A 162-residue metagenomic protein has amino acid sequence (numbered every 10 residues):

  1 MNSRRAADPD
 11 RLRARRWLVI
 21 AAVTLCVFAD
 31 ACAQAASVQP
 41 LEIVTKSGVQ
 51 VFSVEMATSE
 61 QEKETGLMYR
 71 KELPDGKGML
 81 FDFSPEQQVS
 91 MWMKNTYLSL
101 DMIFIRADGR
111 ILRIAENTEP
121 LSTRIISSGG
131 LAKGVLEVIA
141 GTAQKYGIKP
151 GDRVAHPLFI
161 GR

Functional and structural regions predicted by a protein language model:
S3-V19: Bacterial N-terminal signal peptides that target proteins for export
D10-L12, C32, V44: Intrinsically disordered, low-complexity regions of eukaryotic proteins
L18-D30: Bacterial N-terminal signal peptides
Q34-R162: Compact, glycine-rich, soluble single-domain proteins
